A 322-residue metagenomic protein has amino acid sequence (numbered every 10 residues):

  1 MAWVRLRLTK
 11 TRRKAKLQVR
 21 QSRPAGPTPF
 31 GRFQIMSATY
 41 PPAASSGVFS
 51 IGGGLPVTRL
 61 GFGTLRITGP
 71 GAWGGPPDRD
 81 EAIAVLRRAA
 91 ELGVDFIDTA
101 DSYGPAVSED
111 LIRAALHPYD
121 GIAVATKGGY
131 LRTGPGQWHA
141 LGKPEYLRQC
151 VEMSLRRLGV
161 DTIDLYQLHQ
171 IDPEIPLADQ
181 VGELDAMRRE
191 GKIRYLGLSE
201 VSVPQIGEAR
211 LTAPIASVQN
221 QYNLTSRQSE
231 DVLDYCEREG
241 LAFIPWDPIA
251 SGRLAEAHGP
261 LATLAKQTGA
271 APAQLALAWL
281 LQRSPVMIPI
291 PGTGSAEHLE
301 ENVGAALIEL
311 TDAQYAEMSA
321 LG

Functional and structural regions predicted by a protein language model:
R23, P27-A123: N-terminal binding-site loop/beta-alpha segment at the start of enzyme catalytic domains that lines or forms
S37-V48, I171-G322: Beta/alpha (TIM)-barrel catalytic core signal, keyed to glycine-rich beta->alpha loops juxtaposed to Asp/Glu that bind
G52, R113-A123, R156-G159, R210-L211 (+1 more regions): Acidic (Asp/Glu)-rich catalytic clusters
L55-L60, G93-D95, P118-I122, V160-D164 (+4 more regions): Short, well-ordered coil/turn segments that N-cap beta-strands
T68-A72, L131-W138, L254-A255, H298-E301: A short acidic, helix-capping loop that chelates divalent metal ions and anchors anionic groups
G75-A89, G142-L158, S202-I206: Short, acidic/polar
L155-P173: Active-site groove signature of glycoside hydrolases
